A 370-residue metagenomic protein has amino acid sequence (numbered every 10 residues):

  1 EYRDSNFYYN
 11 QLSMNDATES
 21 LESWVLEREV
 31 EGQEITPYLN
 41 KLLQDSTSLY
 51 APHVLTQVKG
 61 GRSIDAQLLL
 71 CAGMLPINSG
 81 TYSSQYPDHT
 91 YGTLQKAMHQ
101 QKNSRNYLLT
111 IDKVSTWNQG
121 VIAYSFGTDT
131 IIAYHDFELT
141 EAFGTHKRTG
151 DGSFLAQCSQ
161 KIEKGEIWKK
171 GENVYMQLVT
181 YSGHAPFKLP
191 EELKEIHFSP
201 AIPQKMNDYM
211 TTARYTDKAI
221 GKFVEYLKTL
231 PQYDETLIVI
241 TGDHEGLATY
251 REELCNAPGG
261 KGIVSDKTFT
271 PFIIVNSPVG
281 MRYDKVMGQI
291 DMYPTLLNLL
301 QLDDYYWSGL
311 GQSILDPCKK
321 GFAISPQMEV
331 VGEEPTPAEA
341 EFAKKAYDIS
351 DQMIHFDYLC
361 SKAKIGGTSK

Functional and structural regions predicted by a protein language model:
E1-K370: Solvent-exposed soluble domains appended to multi-pass membrane proteins
